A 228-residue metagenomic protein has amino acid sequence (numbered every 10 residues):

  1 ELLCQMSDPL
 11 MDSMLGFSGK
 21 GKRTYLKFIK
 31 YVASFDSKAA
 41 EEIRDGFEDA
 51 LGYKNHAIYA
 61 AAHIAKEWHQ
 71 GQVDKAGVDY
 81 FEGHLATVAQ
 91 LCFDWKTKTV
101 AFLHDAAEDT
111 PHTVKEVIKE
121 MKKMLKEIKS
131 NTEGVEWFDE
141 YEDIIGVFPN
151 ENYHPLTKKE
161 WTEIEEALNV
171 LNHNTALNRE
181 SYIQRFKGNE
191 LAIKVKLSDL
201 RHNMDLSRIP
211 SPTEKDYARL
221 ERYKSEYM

Functional and structural regions predicted by a protein language model:
L2-M228: Active-site helical microenvironments for divalent-metal-assisted chemistry
